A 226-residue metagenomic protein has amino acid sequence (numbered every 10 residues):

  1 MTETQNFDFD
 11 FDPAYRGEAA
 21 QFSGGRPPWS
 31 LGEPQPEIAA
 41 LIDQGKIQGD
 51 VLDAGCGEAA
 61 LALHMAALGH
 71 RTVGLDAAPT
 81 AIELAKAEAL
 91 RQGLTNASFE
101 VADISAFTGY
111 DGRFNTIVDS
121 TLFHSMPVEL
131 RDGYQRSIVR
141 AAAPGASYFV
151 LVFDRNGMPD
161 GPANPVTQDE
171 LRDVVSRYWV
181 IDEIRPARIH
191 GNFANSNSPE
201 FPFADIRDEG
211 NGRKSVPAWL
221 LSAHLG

Functional and structural regions predicted by a protein language model:
M1-T2, N115: Short, charged low-complexity linear motifs
T2-L52, E58-G109, M126-S137, A146-G226: Class I (Rossmann-like) S-adenosyl-L-methionine-dependent methyltransferase catalytic domain, capturing the SAM-binding
G109-I117: A short acidic, Gly/Pro-enriched loop at the edge of an enzyme's catalytic core that lines a small-molecule cofactor
T121, S125: Short catalytic micro-motifs in class I SAM-dependent methyltransferases
